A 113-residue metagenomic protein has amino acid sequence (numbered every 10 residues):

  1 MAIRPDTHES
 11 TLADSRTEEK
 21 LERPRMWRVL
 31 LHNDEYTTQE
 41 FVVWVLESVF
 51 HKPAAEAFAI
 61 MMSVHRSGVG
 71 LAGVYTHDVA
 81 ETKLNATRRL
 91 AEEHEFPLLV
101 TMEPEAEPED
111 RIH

Functional and structural regions predicted by a protein language model:
M1-H113: Terminal domain-initiation and capping elements
